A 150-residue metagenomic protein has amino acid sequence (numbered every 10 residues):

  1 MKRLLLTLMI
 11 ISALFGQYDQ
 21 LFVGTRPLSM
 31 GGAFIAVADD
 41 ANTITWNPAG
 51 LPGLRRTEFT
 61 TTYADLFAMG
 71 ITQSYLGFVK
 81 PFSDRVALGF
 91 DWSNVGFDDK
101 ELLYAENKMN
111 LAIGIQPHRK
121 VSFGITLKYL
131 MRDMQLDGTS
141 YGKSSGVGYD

Functional and structural regions predicted by a protein language model:
M1-L4, R119: Positively charged n-region of N-terminal signal peptides that target proteins for export
R3-L14: Sec-dependent N-terminal signal peptides
Q17-D150: Subset of outer-membrane beta-barrel
